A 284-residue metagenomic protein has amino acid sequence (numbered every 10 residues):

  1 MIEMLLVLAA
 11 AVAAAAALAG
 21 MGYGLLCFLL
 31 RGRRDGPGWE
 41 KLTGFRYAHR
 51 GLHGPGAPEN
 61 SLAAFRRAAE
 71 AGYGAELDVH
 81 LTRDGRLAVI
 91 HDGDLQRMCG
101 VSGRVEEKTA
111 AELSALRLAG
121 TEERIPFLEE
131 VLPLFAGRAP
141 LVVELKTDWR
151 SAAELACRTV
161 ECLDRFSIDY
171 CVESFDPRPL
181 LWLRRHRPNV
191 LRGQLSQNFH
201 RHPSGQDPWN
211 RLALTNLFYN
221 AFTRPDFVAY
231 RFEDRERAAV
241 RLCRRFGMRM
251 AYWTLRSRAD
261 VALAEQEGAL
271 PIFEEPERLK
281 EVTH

Functional and structural regions predicted by a protein language model:
I2-H284: Phosphate-group recognition and catalysis centered on beta-loop-alpha active-site segments
